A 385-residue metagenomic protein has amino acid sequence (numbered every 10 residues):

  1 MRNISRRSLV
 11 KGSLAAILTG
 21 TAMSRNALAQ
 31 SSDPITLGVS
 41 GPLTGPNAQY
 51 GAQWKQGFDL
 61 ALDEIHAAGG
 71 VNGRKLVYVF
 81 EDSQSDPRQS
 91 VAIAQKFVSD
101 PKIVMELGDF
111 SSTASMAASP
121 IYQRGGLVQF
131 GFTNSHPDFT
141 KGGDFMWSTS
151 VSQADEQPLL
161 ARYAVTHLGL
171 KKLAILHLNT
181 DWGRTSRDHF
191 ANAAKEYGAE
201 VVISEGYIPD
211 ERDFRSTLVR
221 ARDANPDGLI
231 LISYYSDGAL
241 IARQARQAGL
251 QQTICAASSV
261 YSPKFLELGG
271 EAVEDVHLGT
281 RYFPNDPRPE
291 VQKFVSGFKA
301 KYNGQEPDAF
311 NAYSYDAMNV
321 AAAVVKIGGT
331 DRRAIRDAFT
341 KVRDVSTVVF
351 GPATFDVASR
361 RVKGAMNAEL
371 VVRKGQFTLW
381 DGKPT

Functional and structural regions predicted by a protein language model:
R2-L14, L18, L28-T385: Extracytosolic ligand-binding ectodomains
S24-N26: N-terminal signal peptide c-region/cleavage motif recognized by signal peptidases
